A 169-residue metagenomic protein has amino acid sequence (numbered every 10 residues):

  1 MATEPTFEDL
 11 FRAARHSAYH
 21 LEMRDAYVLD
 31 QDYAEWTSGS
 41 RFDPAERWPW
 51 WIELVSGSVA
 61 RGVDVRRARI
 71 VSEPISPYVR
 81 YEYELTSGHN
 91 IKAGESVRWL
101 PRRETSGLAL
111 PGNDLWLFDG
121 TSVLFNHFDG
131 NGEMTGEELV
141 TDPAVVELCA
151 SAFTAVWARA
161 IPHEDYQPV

Functional and structural regions predicted by a protein language model:
M1-V71: PLD-like (HKD) phosphodiesterase/transphosphatidyltransferase domain
F7, G107, A150-F153: Terminal leader/tail segments of proteins
H16, E95-L100, I161, P168-V169: Acidic, low-complexity intrinsically disordered regions
M23-D25, P101, H127-D129: Short, structured patches in soluble enzyme cores that scaffold and shape functional sites
V28-D30, I75-P77, L124-N126: Short catalytic/ligand-binding loop motif for oxyanion handling, primarily in non-cytosolic enzymes, centered on
E73-A109: HKD-type phospholipase D/PLD-like phosphodiesterase module
T105-E138: HKD (HxKxxxxD) catalytic microenvironment of the phospholipase D
N131-V169: Signature of lipid phosphatidyltransferase scaffolds
